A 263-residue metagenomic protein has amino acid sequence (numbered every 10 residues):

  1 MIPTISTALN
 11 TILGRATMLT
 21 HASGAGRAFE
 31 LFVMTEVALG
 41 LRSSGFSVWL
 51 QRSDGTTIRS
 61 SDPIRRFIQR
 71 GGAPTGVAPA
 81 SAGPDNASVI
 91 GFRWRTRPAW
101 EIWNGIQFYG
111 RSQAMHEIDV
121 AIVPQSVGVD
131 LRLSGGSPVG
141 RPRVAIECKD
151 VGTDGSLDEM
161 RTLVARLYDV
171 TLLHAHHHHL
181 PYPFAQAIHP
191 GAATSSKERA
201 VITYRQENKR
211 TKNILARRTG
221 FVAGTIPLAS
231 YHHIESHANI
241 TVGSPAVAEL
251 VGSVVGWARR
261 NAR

Functional and structural regions predicted by a protein language model:
M1-L13: N-terminal hydrophobic or amphipathic helices/low-complexity stretches enriched in small/hydrophobic/Pro/Gly
I2, G26, M160, G243-V247: Short, charged, low-complexity patches
G14, M18, A22-T75, A82-P84: Nuclease catalytic cores
F29-V33, S112-D119, G155-T162: Phosphate/oxyanion-binding active-site loops and adjacent basic polyanion-contact surfaces
D54-R141, T153-D154: Active-site metal-binding core of divalent-cation-utilizing nuclease and nuclease-like domains
G136-I234, G256-R260: Acidic, metal/cofactor-coordinating or nucleic-acid-engaging core segments within structured domains
H233-T241: Short hydrophobic/aromatic-enriched beta-strand-loop microsegments
V242-R263: C-terminal helix of von Willebrand factor
